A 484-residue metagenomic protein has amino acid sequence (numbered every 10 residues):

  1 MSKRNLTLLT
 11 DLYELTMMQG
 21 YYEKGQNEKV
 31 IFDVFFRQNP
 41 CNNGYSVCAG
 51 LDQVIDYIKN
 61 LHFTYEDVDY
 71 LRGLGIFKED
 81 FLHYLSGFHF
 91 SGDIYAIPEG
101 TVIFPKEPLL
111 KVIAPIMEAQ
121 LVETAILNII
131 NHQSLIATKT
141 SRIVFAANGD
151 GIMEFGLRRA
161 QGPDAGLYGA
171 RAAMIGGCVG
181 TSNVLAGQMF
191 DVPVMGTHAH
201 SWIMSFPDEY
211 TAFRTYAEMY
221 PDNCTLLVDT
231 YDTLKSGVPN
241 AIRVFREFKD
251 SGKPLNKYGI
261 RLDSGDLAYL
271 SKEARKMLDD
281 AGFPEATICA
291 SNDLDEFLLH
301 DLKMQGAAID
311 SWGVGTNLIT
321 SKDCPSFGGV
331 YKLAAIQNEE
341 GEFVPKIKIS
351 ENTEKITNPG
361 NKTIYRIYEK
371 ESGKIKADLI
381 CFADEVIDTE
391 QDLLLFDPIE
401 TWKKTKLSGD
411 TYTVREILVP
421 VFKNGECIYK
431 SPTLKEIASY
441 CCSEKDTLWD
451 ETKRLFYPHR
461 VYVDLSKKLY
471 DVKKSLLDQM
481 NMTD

Functional and structural regions predicted by a protein language model:
M1-E28, C41-N43, A281, A286 (+1 more regions): Gly/Ser/Thr/Ala-enriched C-terminal appendages of enzymes
M1-K29, Q38-P40, I76, L82-S91 (+7 more regions): Buried, small/hydrophobic-residue-enriched core segments of structured protein domains
Q26, V30-S86: N-terminal, Lys/Arg-enriched amphipathic/low-complexity engagement segments that precede the first folded domain
I31-D33, S91, I152, V330 (+1 more regions): A residue-level signal for beta-strand positions that form part of recognition/binding surfaces within mature
D56-L61, A96-E99, I103: An N-terminal, globular interaction/scaffold subdomain
D69-Y70, T138-R142, G156, K453-R460: Short coil/turn segments at secondary-structure boundaries
I94-G100, Y412-I417: Short acidic, Pro/Gly- and aromatic-enriched capping/linker segments at domain boundaries
M195, I260, I288, D310-W312: Hydrophobic residues within beta-strands of alpha/beta enzymes
